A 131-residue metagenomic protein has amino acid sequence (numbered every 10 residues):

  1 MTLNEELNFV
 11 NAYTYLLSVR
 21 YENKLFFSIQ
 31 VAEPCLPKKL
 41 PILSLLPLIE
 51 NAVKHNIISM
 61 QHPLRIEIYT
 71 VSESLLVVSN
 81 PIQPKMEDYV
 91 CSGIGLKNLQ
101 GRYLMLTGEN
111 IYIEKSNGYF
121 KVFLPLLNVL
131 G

Functional and structural regions predicted by a protein language model:
M1-P125, L130: Two-component histidine phosphotransfer core
